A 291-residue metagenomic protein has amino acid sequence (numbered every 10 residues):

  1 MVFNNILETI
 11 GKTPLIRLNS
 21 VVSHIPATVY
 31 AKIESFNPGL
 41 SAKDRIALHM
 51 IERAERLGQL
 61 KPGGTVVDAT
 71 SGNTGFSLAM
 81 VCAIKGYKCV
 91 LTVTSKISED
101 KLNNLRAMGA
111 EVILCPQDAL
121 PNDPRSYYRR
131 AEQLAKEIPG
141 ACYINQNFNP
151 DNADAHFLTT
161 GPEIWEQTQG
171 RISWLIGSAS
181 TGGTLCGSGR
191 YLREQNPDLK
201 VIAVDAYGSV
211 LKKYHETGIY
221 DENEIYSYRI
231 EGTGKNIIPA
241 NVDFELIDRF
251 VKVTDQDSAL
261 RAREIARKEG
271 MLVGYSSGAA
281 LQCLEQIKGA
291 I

Functional and structural regions predicted by a protein language model:
M1-I291: PLP-dependent amino-acid enzyme catalytic core
